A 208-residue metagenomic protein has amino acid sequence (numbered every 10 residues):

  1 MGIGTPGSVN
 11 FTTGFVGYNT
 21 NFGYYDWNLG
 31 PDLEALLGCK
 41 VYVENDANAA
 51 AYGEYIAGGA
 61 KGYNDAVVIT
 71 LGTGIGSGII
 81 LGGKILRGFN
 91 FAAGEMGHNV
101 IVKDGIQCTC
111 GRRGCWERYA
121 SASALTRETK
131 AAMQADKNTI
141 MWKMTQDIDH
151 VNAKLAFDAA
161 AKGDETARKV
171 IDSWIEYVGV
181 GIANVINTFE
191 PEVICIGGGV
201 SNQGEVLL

Functional and structural regions predicted by a protein language model:
M1-G2, N10-F15, G30-V41, G53-Y63 (+2 more regions): ATP-binding/phosphotransfer module of carbohydrate and carboxylate kinases, centering on a glycine-rich
G2-P6, V68-G74, G78-I80: Short beta-strand segments
F15-F22: Short glycine-enriched, charge-decorated loop/helix-capping segments at active-site entrances that position
Y25-D26: Short catalytic helix/loop segments, enriched in acidic residues and glycine and frequently bearing histidine
V43-A47: Short loop/edge segments at beta-strand edges and connector loops that shape dinucleotide/nucleotide cofactor-binding
A50: Proteins enriched for Cys/Gly/acidic motifs involved in redox and nucleic-acid/cofactor modification
I80-L81, I85-R87: Catalytic-core segment of enzymes that process non-peptidic bonds
A92-E95: Structural signature of FAD isoalloxazine-binding scaffolds in flavoprotein oxidoreductases
